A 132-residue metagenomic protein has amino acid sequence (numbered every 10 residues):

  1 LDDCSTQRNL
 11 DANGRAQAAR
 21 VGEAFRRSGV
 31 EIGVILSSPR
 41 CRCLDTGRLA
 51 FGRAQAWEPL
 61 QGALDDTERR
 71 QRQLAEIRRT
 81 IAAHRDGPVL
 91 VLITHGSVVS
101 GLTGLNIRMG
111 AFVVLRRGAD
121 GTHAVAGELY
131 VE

Functional and structural regions predicted by a protein language model:
L1-E58, A63-T67, A75, L105-H123 (+1 more regions): Active-site-proximal alpha-helix that buttresses catalytic centers in soluble enzyme cores
L36-S37, P88-T94, V98: Beta-strand elements within well-structured catalytic alpha/beta cores of enzymes that handle phosphate/sulfate esters
Q71: Short, glycine/charge-rich flexible loops or terminal/linker lids adjacent to PRPP-binding catalytic cores
L74-A83: A short, acidic, amphipathic alpha-helical segment used as a generic capping/interface helix at domain edges
A83-P88, G118-D120: A short, structured loop/turn motif at beta-sheet edges
